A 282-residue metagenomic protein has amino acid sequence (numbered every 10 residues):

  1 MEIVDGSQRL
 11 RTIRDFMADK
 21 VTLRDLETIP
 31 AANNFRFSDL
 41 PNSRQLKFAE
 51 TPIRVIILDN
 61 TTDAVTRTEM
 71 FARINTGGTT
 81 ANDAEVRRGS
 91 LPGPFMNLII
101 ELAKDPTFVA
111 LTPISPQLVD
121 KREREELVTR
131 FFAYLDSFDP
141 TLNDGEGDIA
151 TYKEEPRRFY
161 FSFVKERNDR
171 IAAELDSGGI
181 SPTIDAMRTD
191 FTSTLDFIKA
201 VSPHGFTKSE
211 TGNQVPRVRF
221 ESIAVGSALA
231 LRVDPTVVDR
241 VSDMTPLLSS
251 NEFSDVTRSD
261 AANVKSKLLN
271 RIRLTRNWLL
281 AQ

Functional and structural regions predicted by a protein language model:
M1-S162, V238, S242, P246-L247 (+1 more regions): Basic- and aromatic-enriched surface patches that contact anionic nucleotides/nucleic acids
Y134-Q282: C-terminal subdomains that position terminal phosphate/3'-OH groups for nucleotidyl transfer/ligation, primarily on
